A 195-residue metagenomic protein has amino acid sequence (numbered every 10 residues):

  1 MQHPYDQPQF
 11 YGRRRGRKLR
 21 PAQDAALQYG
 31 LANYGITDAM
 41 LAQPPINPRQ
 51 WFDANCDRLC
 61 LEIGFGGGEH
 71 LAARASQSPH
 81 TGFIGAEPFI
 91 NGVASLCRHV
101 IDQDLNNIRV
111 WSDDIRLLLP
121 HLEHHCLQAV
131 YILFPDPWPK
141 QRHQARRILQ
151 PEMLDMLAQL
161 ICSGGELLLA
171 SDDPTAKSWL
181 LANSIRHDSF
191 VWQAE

Functional and structural regions predicted by a protein language model:
M1-L59, E69-S76: S-adenosyl-L-methionine
G66: Conserved glycine-rich SAM-binding loop
F89: Conserved SAM/SAH-binding beta-strand->alpha-helix loop
C97-H124: S-adenosyl-L-methionine
P120-A129, F134: A short acidic, Gly/Pro-enriched loop at the edge of an enzyme's catalytic core that lines a small-molecule cofactor
L149-S163: A short glycine-rich, Lys/Arg-flanked "PGG" loop and its adjoining helix->strand segment in the class I
S163-S171: Conserved beta-strand signature within the Rossmann-like core of class I S-adenosyl-L-methionine
A176-E195: Class I S-adenosyl-L-methionine
